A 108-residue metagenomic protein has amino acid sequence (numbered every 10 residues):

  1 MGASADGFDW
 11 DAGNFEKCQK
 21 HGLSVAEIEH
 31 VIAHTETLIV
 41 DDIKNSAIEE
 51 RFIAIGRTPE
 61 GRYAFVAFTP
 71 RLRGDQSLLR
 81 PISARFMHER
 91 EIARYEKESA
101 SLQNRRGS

Functional and structural regions predicted by a protein language model:
M1-S108: Ribonuclease/tRNase effector modules and their secretory precursors
